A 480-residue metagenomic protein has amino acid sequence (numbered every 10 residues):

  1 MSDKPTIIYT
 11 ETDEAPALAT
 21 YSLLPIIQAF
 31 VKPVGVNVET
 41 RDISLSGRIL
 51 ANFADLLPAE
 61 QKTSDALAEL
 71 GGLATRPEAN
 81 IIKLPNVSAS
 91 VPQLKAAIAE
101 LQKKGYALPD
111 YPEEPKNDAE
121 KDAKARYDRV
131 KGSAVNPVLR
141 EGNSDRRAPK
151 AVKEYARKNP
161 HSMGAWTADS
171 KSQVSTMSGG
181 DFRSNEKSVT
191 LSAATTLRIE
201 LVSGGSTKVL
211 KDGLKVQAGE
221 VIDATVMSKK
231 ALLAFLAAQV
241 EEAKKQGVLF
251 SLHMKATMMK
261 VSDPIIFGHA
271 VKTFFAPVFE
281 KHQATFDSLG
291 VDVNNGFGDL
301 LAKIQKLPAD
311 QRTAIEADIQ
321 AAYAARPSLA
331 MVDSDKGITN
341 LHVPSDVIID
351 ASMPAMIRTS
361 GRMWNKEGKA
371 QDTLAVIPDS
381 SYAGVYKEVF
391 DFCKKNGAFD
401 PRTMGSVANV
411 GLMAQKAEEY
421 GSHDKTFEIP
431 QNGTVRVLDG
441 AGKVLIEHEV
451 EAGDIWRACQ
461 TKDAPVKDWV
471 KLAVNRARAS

Functional and structural regions predicted by a protein language model:
D3-G268, P277-S480: Extended, well-ordered protein cores
T273-F274: Short active-site loop/helix that positions an aromatic residue
